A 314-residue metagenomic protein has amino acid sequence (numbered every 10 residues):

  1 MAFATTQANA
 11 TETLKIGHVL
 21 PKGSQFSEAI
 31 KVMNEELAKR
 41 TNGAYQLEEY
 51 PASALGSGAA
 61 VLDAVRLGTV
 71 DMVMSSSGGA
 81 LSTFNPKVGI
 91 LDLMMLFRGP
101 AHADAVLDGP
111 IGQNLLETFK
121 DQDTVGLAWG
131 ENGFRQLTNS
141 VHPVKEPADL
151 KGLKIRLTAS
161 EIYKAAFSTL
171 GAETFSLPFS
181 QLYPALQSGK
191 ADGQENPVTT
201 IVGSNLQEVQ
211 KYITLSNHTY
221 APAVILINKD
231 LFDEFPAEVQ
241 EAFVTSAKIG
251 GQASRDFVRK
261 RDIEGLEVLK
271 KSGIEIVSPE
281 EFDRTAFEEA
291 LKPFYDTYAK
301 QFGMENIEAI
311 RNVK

Functional and structural regions predicted by a protein language model:
M1-A2: Bacterial N-terminal signal peptides
T5-T6: N-terminal signal peptide c-region/cleavage motif recognized by signal peptidases
N9-H102, I111, F119-K314: N-terminal secretory/targeting leader peptides
L115: Basic phosphate/pyrophosphate-binding loop/patch that engages nucleotide-derived ligands
